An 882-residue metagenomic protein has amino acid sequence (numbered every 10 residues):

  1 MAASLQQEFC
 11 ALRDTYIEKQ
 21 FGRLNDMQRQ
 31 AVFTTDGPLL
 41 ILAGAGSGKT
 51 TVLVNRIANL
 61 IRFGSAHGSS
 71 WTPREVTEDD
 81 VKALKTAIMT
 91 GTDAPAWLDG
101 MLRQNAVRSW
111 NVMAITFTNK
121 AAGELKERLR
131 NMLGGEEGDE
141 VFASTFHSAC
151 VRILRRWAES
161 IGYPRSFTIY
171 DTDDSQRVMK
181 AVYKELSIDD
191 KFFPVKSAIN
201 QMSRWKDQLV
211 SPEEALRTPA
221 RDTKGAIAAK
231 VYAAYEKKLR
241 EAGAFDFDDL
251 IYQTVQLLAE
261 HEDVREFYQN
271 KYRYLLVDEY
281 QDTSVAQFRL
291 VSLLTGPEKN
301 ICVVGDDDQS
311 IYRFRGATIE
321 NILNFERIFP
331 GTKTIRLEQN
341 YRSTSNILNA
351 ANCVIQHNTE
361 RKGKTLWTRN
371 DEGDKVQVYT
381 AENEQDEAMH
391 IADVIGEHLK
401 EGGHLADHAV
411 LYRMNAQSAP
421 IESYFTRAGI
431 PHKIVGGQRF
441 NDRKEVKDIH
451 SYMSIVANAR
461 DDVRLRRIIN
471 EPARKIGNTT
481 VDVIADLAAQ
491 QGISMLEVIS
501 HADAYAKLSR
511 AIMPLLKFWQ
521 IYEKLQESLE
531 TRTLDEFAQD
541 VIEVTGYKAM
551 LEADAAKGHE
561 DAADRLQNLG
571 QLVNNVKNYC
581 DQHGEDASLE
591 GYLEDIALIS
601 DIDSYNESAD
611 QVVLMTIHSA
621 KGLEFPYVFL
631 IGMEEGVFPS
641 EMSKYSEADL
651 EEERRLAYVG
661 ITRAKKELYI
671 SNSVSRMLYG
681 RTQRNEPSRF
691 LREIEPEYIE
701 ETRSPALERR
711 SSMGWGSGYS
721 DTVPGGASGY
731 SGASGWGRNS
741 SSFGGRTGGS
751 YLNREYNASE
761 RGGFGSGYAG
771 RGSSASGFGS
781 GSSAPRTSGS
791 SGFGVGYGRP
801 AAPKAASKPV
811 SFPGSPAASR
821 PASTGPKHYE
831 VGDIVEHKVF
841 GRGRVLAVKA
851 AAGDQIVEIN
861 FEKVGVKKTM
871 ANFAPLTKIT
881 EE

Functional and structural regions predicted by a protein language model:
M1-P164, I169, E266, E320 (+1 more regions): P-loop NTPase Walker
R23, S70, D80, I88-W97 (+5 more regions): Conserved helicase/translocase P-loop NTPase motor core
A31, T35, F117, E137-V141 (+5 more regions): ATP-hydrolysis module of ASCE/P-loop NTPase motor domains, specifically the Walker B Asp-Glu catalytic pair
F33, G37, Q104-S109, Q256-L275 (+1 more regions): Short basic/glycine-enriched coil/helix segment immediately N-terminal to the Walker B
S47, Q281-E360, K364-R369, D486-A489 (+1 more regions): Conserved helicase motor core of SF1/SF2 NTP-dependent helicases
T50-L53, G68, T77, A87-R103 (+7 more regions): Helicase P-loop NTPase motor core
R217-R221, H404, S418-I430, R443 (+4 more regions): Conserved helicase C-terminal RecA-like lobe
M633-G865, F873-E882: C-terminal accessory regions
